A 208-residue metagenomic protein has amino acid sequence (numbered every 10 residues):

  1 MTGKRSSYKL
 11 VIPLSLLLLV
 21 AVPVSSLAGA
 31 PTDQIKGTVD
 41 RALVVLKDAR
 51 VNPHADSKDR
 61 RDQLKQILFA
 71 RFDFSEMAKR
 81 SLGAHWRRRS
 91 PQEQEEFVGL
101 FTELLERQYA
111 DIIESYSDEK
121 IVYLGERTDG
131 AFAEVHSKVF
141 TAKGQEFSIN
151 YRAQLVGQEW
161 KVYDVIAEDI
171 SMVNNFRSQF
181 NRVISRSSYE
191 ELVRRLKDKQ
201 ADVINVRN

Functional and structural regions predicted by a protein language model:
T2-P13: Bacterial N-terminal signal peptides that target proteins for export
V11-P23: Bacterial N-terminal signal peptides
S25-L27: Signal peptide processing junction and immediate N-terminal pro/mature segment of secreted/exported proteins
A30-D33, V44, D48-A55, D59 (+8 more regions): Surface-exposed, polar/charged faces of alpha-helical domains in mature secreted/periplasmic/lumenal proteins
A30-Y109: Early exported N-terminus immediately downstream of N-terminal targeting peptides
R107-F147, K199-N208: Surface-exposed, charged secondary-structure patches
E146-N174: Short beta-strand edge/turn micro-motifs at domain boundaries
A167-N208: Low-complexity, intrinsically disordered terminal/linker segments enriched in charged and Gly/Pro repeats
